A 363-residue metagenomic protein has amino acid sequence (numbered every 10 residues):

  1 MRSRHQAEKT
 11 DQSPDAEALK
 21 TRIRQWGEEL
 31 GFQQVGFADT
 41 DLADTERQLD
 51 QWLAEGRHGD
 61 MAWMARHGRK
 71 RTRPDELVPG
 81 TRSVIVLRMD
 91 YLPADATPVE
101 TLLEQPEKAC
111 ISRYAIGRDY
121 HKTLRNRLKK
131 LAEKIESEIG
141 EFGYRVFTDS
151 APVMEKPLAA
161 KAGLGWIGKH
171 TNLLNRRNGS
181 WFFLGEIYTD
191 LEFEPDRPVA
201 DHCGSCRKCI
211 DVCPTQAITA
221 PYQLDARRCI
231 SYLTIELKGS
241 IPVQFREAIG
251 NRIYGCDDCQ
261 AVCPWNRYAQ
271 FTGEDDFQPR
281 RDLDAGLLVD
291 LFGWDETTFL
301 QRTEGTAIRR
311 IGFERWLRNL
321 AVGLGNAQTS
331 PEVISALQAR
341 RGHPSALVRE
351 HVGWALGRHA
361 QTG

Functional and structural regions predicted by a protein language model:
M1-H202: Auxiliary alpha/beta "docking" domains used to position bulky ligands
F32, K208-Y232, K238, R252-D276 (+1 more regions): Iron-sulfur cluster-binding cysteine motifs and their immediate structural context in ferredoxin-like electron-transfer
P242-D276, Q301, G305-R309, R315-W316 (+1 more regions): C-terminal amphipathic alpha-helical segment
F299-R302, T329-R341, Q361-G363: Amphipathic alpha-helical scaffolding segments comprising HEAT/armadillo-like alpha-solenoid repeats
R309-I311, A339-L347: Short coil turns that connect the paired helices of HEAT/ARM alpha-solenoid repeats
W316, L347-R349: Positions within the helices of HEAT/ARM-like alpha-solenoid repeats
L320-A321, V352-G353: Conserved hydrophobic register position within alpha-solenoid helical repeats
